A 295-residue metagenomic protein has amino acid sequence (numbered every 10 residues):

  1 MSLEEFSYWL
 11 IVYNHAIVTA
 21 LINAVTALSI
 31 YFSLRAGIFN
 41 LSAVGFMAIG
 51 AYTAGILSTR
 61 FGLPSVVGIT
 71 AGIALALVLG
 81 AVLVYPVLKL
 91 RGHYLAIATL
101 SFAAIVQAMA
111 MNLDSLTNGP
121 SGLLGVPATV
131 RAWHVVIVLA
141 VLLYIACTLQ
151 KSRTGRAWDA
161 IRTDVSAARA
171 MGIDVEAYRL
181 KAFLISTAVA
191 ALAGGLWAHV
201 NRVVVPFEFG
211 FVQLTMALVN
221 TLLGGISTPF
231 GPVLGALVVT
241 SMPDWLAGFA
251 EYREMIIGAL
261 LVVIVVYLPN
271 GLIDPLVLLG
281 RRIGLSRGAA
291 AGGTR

Functional and structural regions predicted by a protein language model:
M1-R295: Transmembrane alpha-helices and adjacent helix-loop boundaries
